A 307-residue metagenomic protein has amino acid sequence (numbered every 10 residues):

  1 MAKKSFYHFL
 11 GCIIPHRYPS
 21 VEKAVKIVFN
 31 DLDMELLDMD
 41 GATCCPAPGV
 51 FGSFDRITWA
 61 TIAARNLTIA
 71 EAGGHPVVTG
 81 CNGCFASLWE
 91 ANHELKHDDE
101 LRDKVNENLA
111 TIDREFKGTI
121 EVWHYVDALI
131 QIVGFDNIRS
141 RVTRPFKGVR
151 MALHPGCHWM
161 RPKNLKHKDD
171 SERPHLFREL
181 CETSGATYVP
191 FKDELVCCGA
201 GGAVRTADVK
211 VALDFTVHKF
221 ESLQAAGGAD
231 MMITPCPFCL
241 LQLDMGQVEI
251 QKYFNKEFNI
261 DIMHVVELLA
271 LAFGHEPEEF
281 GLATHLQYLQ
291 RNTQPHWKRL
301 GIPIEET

Functional and structural regions predicted by a protein language model:
M1-T307: Iron-sulfur cluster-binding electron-transfer modules in prokaryotic oxidoreductases
